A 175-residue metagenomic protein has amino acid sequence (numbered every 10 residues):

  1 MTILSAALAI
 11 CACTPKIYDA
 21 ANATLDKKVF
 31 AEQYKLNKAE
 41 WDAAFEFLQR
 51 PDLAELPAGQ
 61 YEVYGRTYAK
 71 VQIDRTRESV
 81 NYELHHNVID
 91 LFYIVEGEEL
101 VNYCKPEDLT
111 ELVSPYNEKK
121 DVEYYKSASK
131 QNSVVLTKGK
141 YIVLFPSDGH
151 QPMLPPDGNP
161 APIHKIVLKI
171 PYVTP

Functional and structural regions predicted by a protein language model:
M1-A20: Bacterial Sec-dependent N-terminal signal peptides
T14-Q72, E78-Y82: A short, N-terminal "cap"/entry segment at the start of jelly-roll beta-barrel domains of the cupin/DSBH fold
Y64-R66, L84-I89, I94-E96, T137 (+1 more regions): Short connector loops at helix/strand junctions that flank enzyme active sites, especially segments positioning acidic
Y68-E83, E99-T110, P146: Conserved short histidine dyad/triad with adjacent acidic residue
N87-I89, Y93-E99, E107, Y116-V122: Glycine- and acidic-residue-biased ligand/ion/polar-headgroup-sensing regions
K120-K138: Acidic, glycine-rich flexible loop segments
V135-P155: Conserved metal-binding segment of the jelly-roll/cupin
Y141-V143, P160-P175: A short hydrophobic beta-strand segment most commonly corresponding to one strand of the jelly-roll/cupin
